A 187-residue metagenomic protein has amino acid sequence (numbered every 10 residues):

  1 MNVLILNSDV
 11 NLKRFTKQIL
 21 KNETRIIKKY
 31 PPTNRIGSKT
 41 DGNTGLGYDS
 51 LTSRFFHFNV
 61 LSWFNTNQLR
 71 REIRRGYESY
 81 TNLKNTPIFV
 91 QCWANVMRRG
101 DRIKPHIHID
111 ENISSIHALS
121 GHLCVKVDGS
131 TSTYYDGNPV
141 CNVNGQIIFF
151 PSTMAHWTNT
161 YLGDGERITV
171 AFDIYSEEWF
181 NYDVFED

Functional and structural regions predicted by a protein language model:
M1-K84: Non-heme Fe(II)/2-oxoglutarate
Y80-D187: Catalytic core of non-heme Fe(II) oxygenases with the double-stranded beta-helix
